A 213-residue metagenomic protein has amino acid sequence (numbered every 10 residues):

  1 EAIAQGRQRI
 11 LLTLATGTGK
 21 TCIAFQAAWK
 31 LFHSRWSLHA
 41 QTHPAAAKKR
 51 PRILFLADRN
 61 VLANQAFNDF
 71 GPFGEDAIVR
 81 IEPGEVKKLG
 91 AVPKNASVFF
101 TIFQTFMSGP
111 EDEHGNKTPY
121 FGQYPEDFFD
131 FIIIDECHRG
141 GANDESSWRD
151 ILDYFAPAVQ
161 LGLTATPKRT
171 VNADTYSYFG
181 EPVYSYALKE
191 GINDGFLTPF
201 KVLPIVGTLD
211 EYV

Functional and structural regions predicted by a protein language model:
E1-V213: RecA-like P-loop NTPase motor core of helicase/translocase proteins
